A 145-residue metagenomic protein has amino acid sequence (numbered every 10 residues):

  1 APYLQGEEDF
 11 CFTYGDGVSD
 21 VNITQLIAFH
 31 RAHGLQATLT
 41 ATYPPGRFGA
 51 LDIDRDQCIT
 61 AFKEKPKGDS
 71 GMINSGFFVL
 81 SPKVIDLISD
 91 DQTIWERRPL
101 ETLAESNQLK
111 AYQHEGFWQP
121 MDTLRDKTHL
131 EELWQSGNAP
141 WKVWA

Functional and structural regions predicted by a protein language model:
A1-D9: Active-site nucleotide-sugar/metal-binding loop of Leloir-type enzymes
E7, G34-L35: Short, high-confidence coil segments that cap the C-terminus of an alpha-helix and link into the following beta-strand
F10-C11, V18, T24-R31, Y43-P45 (+1 more regions): Catalytic-core segments of class I nucleotidyltransferases/pyrophosphorylases that form NMP-activated intermediates
F12-T13, G49: Short acidic/polar alpha-helix capping motifs at helix-coil junctions
Y14-G15, L39: Small/polar loops that bind or transfer phosphate-bearing groups
N22-I23, A50: Short, conserved acidic/polar surface loops in the N-terminal third of protein domains
A37-I53, K67: Short beta-strand-to-loop element that shapes/binds the nucleotide-sugar donor at the catalytic cleft/hinge
